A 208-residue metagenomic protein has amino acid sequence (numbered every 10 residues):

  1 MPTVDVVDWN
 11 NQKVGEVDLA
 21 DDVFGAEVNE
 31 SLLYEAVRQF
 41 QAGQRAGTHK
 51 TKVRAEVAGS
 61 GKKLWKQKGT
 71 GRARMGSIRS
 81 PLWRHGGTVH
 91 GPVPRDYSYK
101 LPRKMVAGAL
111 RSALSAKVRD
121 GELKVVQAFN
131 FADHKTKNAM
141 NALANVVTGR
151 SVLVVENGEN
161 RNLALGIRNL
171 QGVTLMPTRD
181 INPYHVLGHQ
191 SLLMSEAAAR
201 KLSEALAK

Functional and structural regions predicted by a protein language model:
M1-A46, G91-K208: Extended polybasic, low-complexity segments that bind anionic RNA or targeting/receptor surfaces
E30-K68: A short, flexible low-complexity segment enriched in Lys/Arg and Gly/Pro that occurs in N-terminal basic tails
R54-H90: Glycine/serine-rich anion-binding loops at beta->alpha junctions that coordinate negatively charged ligand groups
